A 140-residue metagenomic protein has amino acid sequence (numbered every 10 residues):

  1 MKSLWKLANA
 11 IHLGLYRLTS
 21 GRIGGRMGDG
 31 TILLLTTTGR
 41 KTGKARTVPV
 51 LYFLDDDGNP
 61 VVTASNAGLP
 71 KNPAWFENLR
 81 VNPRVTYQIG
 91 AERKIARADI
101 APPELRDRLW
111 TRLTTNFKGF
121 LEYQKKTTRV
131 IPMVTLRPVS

Functional and structural regions predicted by a protein language model:
M1-A10, T37-G39, K44, R84-R93: N-terminal short leaders/motifs
M1-G25: Extreme N-terminal tail/first-helix region
R26-M27, G90: Short, flexible turn/loop "capping" segments at secondary-structure junctions
G30-A67: Short beta-strand segments
I32, V130-M133: Short hydrophobic/aromatic beta-strand or adjacent loop that forms the aromatic wall/cage of a ligand/substrate-binding
L35, V134-V139: Short beta-strand element of the conserved SAM-dependent methyltransferase core
N66-F120, K126-V130, P138-S140: Short, structured beta-strand-loop surface elements
